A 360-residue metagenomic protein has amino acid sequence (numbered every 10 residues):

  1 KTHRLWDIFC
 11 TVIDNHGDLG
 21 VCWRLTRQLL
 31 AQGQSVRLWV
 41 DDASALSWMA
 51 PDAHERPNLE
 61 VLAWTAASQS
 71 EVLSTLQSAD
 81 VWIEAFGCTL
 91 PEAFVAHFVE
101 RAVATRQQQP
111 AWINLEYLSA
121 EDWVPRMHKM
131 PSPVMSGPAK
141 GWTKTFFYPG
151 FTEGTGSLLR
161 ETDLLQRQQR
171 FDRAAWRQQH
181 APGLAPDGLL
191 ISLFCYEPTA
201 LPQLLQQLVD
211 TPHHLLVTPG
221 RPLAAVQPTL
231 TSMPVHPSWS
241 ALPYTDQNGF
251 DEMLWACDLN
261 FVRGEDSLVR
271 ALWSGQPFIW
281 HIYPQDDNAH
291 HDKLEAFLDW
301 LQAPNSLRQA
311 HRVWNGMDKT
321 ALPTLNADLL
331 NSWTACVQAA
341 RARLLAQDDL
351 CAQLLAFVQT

Functional and structural regions predicted by a protein language model:
T2-D7: Extreme N-terminal starter segment of soluble prokaryotic enzymes
I8-L19, F194-T199, L259: Short, glycine-rich nucleotide/cofactor-binding loops
C10-P138, G220: Active-site and donor-binding regions of nucleotide-sugar-utilizing enzymes
H16, W23-T26, D246-K293: A donor-sugar binding/catalytic signature common to diverse glycosyltransferases and related nucleotide-sugar
E116-T199: A nucleotide-sugar donor-handling region in carbohydrate enzymes
D210-P243: Catalytic donor nucleotide-activated moiety binding site of glycosyltransferases and closely related
P277-D318: Nucleotide-sugar donor-binding patch of glycosyltransferase catalytic domains
A303-T360: C-terminal amphipathic helix plus adjacent low-complexity, charged tail appended to glycosyltransferase catalytic
